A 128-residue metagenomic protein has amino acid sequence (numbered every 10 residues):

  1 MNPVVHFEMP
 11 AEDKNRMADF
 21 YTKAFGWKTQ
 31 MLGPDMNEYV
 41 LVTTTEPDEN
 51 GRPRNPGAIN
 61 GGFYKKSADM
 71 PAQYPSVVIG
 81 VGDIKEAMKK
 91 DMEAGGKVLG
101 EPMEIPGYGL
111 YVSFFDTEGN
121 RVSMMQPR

Functional and structural regions predicted by a protein language model:
M1-F20, Y74-V77, V81, P127-R128: N-terminal beta-strand motif that seeds the catalytic metal site of vicinal oxygen chelate
P3, G57, Y108: Exposed loop/turn and edge beta-strand positions of beta-sandwich/beta-sheet ligand-binding modules
E8-G57: Core segments of cupin and vicinal oxygen chelate
M9, Q30-L32, M88-R128: Vicinal oxygen chelate
D35-Y39, A72-Q73, P106-L110: Short acidic/glycine-enriched loop/turn segments that link adjacent beta-strands
S67-A94: Mid-chain, well-packed structural core segment of small domains
